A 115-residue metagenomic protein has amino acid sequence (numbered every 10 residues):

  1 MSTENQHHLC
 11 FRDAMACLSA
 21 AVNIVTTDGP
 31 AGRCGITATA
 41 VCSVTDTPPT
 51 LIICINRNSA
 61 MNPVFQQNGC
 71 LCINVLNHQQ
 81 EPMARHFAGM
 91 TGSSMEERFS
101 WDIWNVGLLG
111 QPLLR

Functional and structural regions predicted by a protein language model:
M1-R115: Active-site-proximal mixed secondary-structure blocks
